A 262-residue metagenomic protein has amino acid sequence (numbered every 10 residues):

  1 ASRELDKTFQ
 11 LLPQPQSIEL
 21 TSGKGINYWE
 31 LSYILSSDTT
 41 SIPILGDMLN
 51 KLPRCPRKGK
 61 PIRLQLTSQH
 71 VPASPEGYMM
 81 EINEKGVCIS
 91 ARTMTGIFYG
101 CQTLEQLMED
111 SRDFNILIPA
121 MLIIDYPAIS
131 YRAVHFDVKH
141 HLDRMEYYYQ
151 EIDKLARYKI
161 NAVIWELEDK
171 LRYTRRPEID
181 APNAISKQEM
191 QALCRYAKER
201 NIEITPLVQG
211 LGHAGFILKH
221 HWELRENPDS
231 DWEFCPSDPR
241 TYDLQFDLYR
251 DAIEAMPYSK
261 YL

Functional and structural regions predicted by a protein language model:
A1-I124: Acidic, contiguous N-terminal accessory segments
V71-L262: Feature activates predominantly on carbohydrate-active enzymes
